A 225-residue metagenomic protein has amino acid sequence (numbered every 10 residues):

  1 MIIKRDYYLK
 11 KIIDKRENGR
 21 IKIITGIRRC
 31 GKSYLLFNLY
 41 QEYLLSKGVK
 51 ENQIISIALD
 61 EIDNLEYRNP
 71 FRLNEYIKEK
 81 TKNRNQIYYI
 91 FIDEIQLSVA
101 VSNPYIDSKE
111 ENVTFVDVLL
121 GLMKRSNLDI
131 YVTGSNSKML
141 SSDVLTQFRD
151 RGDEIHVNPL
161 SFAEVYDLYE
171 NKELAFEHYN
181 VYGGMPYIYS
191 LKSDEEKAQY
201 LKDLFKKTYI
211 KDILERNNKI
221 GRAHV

Functional and structural regions predicted by a protein language model:
I2-G19: Pre-Walker A adenine-sensing motif
I24: Hydrophobic anchor at the beta1->P-loop junction of P-loop NTPases
I27: P-loop (Walker A) phosphate-binding loop of NTP-binding proteins
K32-S33: Conserved lysine of the Walker
I55-Q86: Short glycine-rich substrate-engagement loop in P-loop NTPases that contacts/grips substrate
F91, Q96-Y131: Conserved Walker B catalytic segment
S137-D153, Y169-E170: Short regulatory helix/loop adjacent to the ATP-binding pocket of P-loop NTPases
H156-H224: Interdomain hinge/linker elements that couple catalytic modules in large macromolecular machines
